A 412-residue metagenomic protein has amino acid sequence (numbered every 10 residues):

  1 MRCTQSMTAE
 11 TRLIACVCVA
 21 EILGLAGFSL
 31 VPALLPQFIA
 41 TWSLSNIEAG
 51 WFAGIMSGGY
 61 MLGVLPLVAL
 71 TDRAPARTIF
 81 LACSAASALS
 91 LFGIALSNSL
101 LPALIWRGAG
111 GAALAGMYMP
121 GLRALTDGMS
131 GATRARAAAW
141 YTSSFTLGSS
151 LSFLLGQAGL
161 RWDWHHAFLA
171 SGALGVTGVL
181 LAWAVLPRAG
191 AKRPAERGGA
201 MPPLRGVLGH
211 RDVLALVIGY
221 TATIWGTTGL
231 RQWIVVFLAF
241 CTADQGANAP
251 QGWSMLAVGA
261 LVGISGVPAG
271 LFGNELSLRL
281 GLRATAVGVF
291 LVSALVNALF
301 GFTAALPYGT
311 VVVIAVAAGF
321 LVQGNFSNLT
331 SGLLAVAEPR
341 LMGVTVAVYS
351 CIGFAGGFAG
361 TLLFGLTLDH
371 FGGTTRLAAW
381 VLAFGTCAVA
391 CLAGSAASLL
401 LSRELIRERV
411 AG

Functional and structural regions predicted by a protein language model:
C3-S6, A189-V217: Juxtamembrane intracellular "pre-TM" segments in multi-pass secondary transporters
V31-P32, V213-G263, T361: Extracytoplasmic gate region of multi-pass secondary transporters
L62-N98: Conserved MFS/SLC helix-loop-helix module at the cytosolic interface between two early adjacent transmembrane helices
W106-S144: Cytoplasmic helix-loop-helix junction between adjacent transmembrane helices in 12-TM secondary transporters
G116-M129, G324-E338: Intracellular juxtamembrane helix-capping segments at the cytosolic ends of symmetry-related transmembrane helices
W140-L186: Helix-loop-helix hairpin linking two adjacent transmembrane segments in secondary transporters
H166-W183, V381-L399: Symmetry-related core transmembrane helices of the 12-TM Major Facilitator Superfamily/SLC fold
R283-L329: C-terminal transmembrane helical hairpin of 12-TM major facilitator-type secondary transporters
